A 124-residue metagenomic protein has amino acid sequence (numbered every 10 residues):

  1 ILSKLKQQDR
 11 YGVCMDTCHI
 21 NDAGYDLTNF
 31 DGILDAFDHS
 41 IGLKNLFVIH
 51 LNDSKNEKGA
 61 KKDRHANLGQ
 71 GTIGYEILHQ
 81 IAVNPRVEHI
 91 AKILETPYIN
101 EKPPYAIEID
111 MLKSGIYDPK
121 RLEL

Functional and structural regions predicted by a protein language model:
I1-A66: Acidic/histidine-rich catalytic cores of soluble enzymes
S3, D31-D35, K62-H79, E101-L122: Short, electropositive alpha-helical surface patch
L5-Q8, S40-K44, I77-I90, G115: A structural motif corresponding to the C-terminal end of an alpha-helix and its immediate exit/capping segment
G12, A91-Y98: Short acidic/histidine-rich active-site segments
H19, P97-N100: Short histidine/acidic/glycine/proline-rich micro-motifs that form metal- and phosphate-coordinating active-site loops
D22-A23, Q70, H89: Generic structural "secondary-structure junction" signal
N52-S54, N84, E95-P97: Short, loop-centered acidic/histidine patches that primarily coordinate divalent metals
